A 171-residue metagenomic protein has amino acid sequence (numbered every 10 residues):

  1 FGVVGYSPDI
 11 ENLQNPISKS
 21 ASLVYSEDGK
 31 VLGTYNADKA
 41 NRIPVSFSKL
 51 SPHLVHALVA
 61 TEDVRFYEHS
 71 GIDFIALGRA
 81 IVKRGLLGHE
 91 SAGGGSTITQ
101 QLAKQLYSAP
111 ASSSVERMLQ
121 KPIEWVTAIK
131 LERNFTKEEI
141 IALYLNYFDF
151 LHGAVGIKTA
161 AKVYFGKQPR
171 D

Functional and structural regions predicted by a protein language model:
F1-E27: N-terminal hydrophobic targeting segments that direct proteins to the cell envelope
K19-A21, Y25-D171: Peptidoglycan glycan-strand catalytic modules in the bacterial/periplasmic cell-wall system
